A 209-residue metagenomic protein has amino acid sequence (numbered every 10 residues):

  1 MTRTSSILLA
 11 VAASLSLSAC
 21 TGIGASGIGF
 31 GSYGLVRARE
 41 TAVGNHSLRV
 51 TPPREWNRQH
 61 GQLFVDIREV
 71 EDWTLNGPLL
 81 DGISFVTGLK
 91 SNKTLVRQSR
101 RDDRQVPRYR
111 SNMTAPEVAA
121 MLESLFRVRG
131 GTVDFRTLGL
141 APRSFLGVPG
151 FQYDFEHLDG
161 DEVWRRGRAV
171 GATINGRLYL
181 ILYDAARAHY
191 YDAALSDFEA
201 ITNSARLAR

Functional and structural regions predicted by a protein language model:
T2-G88, K93, D134, P142-R143 (+4 more regions): N-terminal targeting sequences that direct proteins away from the cytosol to non-cytosolic compartments
Q59-Q62, Q98, Q105, Q152: Residue-identity detector for glutamine
D81, R100-R101, V128-R129: Intrinsically disordered, low-complexity coil segments
L89-V106: Acidic/histidine-rich, surface-exposed loop or edge segments in extracytoplasmic proteins
R101-D102, V170, F198: Short intrinsically disordered coil segments
R104-M113, R187-D192: Second-shell loop/turn segments in exported
P107-V170: Signature of long, low-cysteine stretches enriched in small and polar/charged residues
